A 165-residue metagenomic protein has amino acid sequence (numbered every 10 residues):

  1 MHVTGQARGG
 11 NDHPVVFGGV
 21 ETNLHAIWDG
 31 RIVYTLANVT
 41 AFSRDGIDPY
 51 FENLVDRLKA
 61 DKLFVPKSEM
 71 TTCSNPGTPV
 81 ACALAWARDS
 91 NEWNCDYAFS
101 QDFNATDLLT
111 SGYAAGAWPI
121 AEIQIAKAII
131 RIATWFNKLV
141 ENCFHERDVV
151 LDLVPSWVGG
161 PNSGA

Functional and structural regions predicted by a protein language model:
V3-A165: C-terminal accessory segments of proteins
